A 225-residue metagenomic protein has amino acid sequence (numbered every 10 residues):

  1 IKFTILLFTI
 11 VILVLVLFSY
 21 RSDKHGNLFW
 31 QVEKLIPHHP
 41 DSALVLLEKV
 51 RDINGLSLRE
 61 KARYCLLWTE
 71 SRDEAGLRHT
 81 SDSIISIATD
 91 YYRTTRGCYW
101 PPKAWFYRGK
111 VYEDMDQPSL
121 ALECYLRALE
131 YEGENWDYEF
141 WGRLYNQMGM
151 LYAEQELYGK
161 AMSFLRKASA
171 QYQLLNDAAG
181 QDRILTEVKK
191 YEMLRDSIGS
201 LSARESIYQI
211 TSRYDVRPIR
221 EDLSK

Functional and structural regions predicted by a protein language model:
K2-R21, D215-K225: Alpha-helical transmembrane signal-anchor helices
S19-R21, R51-L56, D90-R96, E130-N135 (+1 more regions): Solenoid-like repeat scaffolds
R21-L28, L58-R63, Y99-K103, G142: Generic helix N-cap/helix-start motif at coil->alpha-helix transitions
K24-V45, D52-I53, L58, R78-S83 (+4 more regions): Hydrophobic positions within repeat-based interaction scaffolds
G26-K34, R63, E70, K110 (+1 more regions): Amphipathic alpha-helical repeat scaffolds
R63-K103: Mid-chain, structured segments of secreted extracytoplasmic proteins
L66-L67, D73-E74, K103-D114, E139-E154 (+2 more regions): Conserved alpha-helical positions within TPR/SEL1-like repeat arrays
S86-R127, E134, E139: Surface-exposed, polar helix/loop patches in the mature regions of secreted/periplasmic/lumenal proteins that form
